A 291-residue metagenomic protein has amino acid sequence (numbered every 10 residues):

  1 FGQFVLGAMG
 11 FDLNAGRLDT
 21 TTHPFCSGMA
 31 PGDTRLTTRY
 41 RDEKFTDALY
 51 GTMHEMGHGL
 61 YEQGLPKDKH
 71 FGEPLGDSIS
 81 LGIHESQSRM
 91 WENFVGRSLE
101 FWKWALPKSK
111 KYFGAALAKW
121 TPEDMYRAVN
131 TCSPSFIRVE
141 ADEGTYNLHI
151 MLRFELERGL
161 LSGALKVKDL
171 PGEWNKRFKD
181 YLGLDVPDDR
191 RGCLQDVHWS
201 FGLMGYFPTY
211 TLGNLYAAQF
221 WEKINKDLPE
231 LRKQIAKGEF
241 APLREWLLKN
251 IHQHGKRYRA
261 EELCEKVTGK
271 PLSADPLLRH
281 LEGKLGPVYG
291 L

Functional and structural regions predicted by a protein language model:
F1-D47, L285: Contiguous, non-catalytic segments that form substrate-binding/exosite surfaces or channel walls
Q3-V5, D33, T38, P74 (+2 more regions): Basic, alpha-helical terminal appendages of large translation-related enzymes
T37-D42, D68-S80: Short helix/strand-bridging catalytic loops that position acidic/His residues to coordinate divalent metals and engage
D47-K67, E85-R89: Active-site recognition of the HExxH zinc-binding catalytic motif
L81-V95: An active-site-proximal "capping" alpha-helix that borders the catalytic cofactor pocket
E85-R89, I150, F154, R158 (+5 more regions): Feature representing long, continuous alpha-helical segments
R97-F201: Long, amphipathic alpha-helical stalk/connector segments used for oligomerization, subunit docking, or mechanical
T145, G202-E222, A274: C-terminal substrate/ligand-recognition segments
